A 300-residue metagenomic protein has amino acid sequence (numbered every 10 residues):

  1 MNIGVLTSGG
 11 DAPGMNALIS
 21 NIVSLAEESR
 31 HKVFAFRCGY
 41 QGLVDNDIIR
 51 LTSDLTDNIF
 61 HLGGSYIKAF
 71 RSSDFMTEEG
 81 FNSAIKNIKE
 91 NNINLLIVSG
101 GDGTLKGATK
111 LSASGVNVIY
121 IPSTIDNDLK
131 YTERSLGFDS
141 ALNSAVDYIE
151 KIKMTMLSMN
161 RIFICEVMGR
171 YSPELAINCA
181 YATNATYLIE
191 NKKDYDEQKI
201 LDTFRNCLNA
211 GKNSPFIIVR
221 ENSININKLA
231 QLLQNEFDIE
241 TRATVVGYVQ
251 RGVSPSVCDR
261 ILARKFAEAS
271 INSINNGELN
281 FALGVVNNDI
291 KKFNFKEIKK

Functional and structural regions predicted by a protein language model:
M1-V44: N-terminal phosphate-binding or glycine-rich loops at protein starts, especially the Walker A/P-loop of NTPases
A17-I22, G103-V116, A176: Short Gly/Thr/Asp-enriched flexible loops that form oxyanion-binding sites at enzyme active sites
H31-F36, T155-I162, P215-I217, E240-V246 (+1 more regions): Flexible, glycine/charged-enriched surface loops at secondary-structure junctions
L43-L96, G103-T104, L136-N143: Glycine-rich oxoanion-binding loops at beta->alpha junctions
V98-G100, K110, F138-E240: Accessory alpha-helical/coil subdomains and C-terminal extensions that flank or cap enzyme catalytic cores
S112-S135, I189-K193, V245: Short, acidic/small-residue loops that bind anionic groups at enzyme active sites
N225, L232-K300: C-terminal non-catalytic interaction/assembly regions of soluble proteins
